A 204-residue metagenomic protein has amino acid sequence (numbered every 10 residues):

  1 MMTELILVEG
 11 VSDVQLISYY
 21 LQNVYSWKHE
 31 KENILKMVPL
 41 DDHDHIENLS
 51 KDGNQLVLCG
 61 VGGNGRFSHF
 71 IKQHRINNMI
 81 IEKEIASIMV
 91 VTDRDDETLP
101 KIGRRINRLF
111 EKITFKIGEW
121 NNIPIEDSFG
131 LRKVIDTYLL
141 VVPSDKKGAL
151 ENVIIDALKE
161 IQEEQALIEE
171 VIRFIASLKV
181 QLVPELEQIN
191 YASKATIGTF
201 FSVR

Functional and structural regions predicted by a protein language model:
M1-H43: Short, acidic loop-beta-alpha module within alpha/beta folds
Q22-L35, H43-V57, F67-R204: C-terminal accessory helical subdomains adjacent to catalytic cores in phosphodiester- and nucleotide-handling enzymes
C59-G62: Basic- and aromatic-enriched surface patches that contact anionic nucleotides/nucleic acids
